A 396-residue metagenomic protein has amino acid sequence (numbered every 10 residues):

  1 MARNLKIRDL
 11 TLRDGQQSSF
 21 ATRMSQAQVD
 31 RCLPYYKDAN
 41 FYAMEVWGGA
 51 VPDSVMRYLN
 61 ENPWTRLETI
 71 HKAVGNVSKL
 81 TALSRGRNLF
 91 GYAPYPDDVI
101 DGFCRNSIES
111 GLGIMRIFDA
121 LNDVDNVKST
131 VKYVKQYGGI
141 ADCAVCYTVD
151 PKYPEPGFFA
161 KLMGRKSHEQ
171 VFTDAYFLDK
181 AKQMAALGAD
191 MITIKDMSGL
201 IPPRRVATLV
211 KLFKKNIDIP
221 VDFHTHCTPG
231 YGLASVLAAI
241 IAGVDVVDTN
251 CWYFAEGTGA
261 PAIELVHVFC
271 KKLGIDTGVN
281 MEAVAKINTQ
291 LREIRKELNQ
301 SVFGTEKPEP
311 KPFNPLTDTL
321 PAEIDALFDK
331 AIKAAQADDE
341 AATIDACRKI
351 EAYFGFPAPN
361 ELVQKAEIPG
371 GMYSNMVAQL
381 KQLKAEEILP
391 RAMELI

Functional and structural regions predicted by a protein language model:
M1-R116, A120-L395: Catalytic cores and adjacent flexible loops of soluble metabolic enzymes that perform enolate/carbanion chemistry on
